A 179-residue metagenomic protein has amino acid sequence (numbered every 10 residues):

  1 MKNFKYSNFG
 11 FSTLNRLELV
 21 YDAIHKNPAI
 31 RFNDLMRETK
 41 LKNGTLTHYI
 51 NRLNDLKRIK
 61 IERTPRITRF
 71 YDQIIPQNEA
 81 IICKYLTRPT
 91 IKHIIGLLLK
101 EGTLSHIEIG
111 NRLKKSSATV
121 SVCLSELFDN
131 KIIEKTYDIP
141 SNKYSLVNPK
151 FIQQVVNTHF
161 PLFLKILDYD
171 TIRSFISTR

Functional and structural regions predicted by a protein language model:
M1-K26, L41, Q73-I74, K92-K100 (+3 more regions): Long, low-complexity, charge-rich intrinsically disordered regions
M1-Y6, F32-N33, R37, L41-A80: Long, low-complexity, charged/polar intrinsically disordered regions in eukaryotic proteins
K5-S12, E79-T87: Short amphipathic alpha-helical boundary/capping segments
T13-V20, F32, L46-I50, R58-I59 (+3 more regions): A generic structural signal for ordered secondary structure
N27-R31, E101-S105: Short capping segments at the starts of secondary-structure elements
D34-E38, E108-L113: A short acidic, leucine-rich amphipathic alpha-helix
T103-I109, K115, T119: Extended, charged alpha-helical interaction scaffolds
